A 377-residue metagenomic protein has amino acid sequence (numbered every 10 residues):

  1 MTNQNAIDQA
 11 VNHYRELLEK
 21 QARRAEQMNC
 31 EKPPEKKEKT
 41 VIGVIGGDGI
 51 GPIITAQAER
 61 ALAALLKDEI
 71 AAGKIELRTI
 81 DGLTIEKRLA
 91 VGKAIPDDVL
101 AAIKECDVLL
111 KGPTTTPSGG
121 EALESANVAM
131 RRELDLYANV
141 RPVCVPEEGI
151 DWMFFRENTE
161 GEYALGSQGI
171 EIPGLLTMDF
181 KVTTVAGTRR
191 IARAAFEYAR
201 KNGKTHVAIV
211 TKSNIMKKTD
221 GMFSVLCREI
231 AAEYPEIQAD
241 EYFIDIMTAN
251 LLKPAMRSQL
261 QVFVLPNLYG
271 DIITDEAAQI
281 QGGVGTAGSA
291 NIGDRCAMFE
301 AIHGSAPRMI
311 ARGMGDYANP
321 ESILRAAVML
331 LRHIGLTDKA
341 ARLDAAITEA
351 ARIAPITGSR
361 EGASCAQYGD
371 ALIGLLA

Functional and structural regions predicted by a protein language model:
N5-R78: N-terminal phosphate-binding or glycine-rich loops at protein starts, especially the Walker A/P-loop of NTPases
H13, Q21-M28, G166-Q168, L176-I209 (+3 more regions): Glycine-rich phosphate/pyrophosphate-binding loop and the adjoining helix
H13, R88, L252-A354: Glycine-rich phosphate/nucleotide-binding loop
K37, G43-E59, L65, I172-I246 (+1 more regions): Glycine-rich phosphate/diphosphate-binding loop of Rossmann-like nucleotide-binding domains
D48-G51, D107, F155, A195 (+4 more regions): Buried hydrophobic positions in well-ordered alpha/beta secondary-structure cores of metabolic enzymes
A71-P96, L251: N-terminal beta-loop-helix "entrance" segment that forms/cooperates in small-molecule cofactor or anionic ligand
D81-I85, M222-F263, N267-I272, S359: Active-site rim loops that border cofactor/substrate pockets in soluble metabolic enzymes
K87-M178, L268-G270: N-terminal glycine-rich phosphate/adenylate-binding segment common to multiple enzyme folds
